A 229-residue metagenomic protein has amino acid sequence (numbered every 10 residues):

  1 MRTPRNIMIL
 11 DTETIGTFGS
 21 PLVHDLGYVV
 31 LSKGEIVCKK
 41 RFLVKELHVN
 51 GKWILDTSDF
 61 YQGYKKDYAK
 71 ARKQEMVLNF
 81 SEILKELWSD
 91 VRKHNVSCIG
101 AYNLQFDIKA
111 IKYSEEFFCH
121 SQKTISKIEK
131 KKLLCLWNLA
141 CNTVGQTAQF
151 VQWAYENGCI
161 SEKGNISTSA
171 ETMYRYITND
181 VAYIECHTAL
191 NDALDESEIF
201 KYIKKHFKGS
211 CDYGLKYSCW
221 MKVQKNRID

Functional and structural regions predicted by a protein language model:
R2-K112: Conserved non-catalytic scaffold segment of RNase H-like nuclease domains
T14-G16, N138, D195: Short, glycine/acidic-enriched loop or turn micro-motifs at the edges of active sites
T17-G19, C141, E198: Conserved protein kinase catalytic core
R41-V44, K132-N138: Structural signal for conserved beta-strand scaffold positions within catalytic alpha/beta enzyme cores
L47-Y68, L136-A193: Active-site-proximal helix-loop-helix substrate-binding element of RNase H-like nuclease domains
A69-Q74, H120-K127, D180-E185: Short, polar/flexible loop-turn hinges at active-site or ligand-entry regions and domain interfaces
C98-L104, A110, Y155-I228: Acidic, Mg2+-coordinating catalytic module of metal-dependent nucleases/exonucleases that use a two-metal-ion mechanism
Q105-L134: Substrate-recognition/cap helix-loop segment adjacent to the acidic, metal-dependent catalytic center of Asp-based
